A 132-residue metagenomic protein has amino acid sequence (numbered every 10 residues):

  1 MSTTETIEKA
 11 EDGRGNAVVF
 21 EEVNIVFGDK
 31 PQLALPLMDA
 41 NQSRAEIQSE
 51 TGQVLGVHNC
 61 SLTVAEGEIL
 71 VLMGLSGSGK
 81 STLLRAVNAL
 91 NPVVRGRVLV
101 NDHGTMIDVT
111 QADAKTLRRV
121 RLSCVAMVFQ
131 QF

Functional and structural regions predicted by a protein language model:
F20-V23, I47-Q48, G52-A65, G96: Conserved beta-strand
I47-V54, M106-A126: ABC ATPase NBD coupling module
L70-V71, M127: Short beta-strand immediately N-terminal to the Walker A/P-loop
M73-L75: The feature captures the beta-strand-to-loop junction immediately N-terminal to the Walker
S81-T82: Conserved Walker
N88: Helix-to-loop junction immediately C-terminal to a conserved catalytic motif
G96-D108: Conserved ABC transporter NBD signature motif
